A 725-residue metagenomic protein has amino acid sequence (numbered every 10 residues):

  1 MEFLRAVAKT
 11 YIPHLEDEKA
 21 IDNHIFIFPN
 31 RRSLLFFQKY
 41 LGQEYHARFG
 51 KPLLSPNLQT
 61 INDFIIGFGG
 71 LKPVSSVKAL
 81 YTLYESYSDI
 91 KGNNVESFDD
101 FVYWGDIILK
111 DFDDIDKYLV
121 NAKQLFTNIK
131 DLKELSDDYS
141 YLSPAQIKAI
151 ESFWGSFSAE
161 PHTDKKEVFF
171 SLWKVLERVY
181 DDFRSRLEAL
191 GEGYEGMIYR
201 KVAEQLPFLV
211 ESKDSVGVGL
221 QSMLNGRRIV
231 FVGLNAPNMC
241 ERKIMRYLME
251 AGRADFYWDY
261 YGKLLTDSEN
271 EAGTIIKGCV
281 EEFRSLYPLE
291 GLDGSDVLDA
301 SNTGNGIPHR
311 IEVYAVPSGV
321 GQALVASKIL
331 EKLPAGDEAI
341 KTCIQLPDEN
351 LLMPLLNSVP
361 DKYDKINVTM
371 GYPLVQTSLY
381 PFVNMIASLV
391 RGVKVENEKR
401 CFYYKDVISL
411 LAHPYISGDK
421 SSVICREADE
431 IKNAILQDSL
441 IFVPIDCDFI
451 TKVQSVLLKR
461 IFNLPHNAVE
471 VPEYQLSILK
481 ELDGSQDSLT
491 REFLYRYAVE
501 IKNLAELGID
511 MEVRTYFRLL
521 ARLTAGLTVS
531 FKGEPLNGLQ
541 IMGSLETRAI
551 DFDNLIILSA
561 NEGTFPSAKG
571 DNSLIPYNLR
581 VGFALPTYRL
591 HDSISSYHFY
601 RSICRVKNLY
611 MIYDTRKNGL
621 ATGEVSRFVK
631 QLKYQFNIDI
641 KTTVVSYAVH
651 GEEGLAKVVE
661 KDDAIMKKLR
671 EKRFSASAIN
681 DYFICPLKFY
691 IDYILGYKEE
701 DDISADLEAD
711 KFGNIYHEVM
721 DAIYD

Functional and structural regions predicted by a protein language model:
M1-R580, D701-E708, F712, D725: Nucleic acid-machinery interaction/catalytic patches
P29, D259, V316-S318, I329 (+9 more regions): Structured loops at beta-to-helix junctions and adjacent beta-edge loops in soluble globular domains
S327-E331, K452, V629-Y724: C-terminal, charged and often intrinsically disordered regions of DNA end-processing helicases and nucleases
F382-M385, H598, Q631, I715: Generic recognition of well-ordered alpha-helical segments
I386-L389, R605, L609, Q635 (+2 more regions): Hydrophobic alpha-helical segments
K394, K405-S409, N561-R673: Accessory/regulatory regions of helicases
L545-R548, I603-C604, F683: Well-ordered beta-strand positions
